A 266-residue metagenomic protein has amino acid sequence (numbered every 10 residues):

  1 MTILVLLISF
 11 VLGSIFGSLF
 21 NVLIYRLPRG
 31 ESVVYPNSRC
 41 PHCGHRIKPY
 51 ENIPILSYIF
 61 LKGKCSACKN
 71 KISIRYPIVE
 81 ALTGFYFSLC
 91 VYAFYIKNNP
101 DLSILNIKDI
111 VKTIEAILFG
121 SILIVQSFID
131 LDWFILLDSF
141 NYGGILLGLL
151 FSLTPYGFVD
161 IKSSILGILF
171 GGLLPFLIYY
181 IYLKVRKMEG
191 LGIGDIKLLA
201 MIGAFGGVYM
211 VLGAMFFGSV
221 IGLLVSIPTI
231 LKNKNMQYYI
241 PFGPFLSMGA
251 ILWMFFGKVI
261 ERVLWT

Functional and structural regions predicted by a protein language model:
M1-I15, F87, L149-Y156, G249-T266: Hydrophobic alpha-helical transmembrane segments
V11, I15, L19, I78-L89 (+6 more regions): Hydrophobic, lipid-facing residues on alpha-helical transmembrane segments of integral membrane proteins
F20-R75: Membrane-proximal soluble regions of multi-pass membrane proteins
N21-L27, K62-N70, L123-I135, L177-M188 (+1 more regions): C-terminal ends of transmembrane helices
L61, S66-G143, L147: Long, charge-rich boundary regions
C90-L105, P155-S164, K258-R262: Transmembrane alpha-helix boundary signature
I107-K108, T113-I221, V263-T266: Functional transmembrane core segments of multi-pass inner-membrane proteins
I193-G194, P228-L252: Interfacial loop-to-transmembrane junctions
